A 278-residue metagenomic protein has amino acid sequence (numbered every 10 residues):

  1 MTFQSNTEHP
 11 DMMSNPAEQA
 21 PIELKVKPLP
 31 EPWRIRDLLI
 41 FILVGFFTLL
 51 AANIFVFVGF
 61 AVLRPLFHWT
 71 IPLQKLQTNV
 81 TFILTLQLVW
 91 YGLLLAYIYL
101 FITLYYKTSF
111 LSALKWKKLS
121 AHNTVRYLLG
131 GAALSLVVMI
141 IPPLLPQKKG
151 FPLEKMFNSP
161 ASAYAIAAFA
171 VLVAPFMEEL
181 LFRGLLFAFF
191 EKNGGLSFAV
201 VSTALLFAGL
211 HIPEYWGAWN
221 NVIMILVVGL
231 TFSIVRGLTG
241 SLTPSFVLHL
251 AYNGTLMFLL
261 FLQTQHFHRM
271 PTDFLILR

Functional and structural regions predicted by a protein language model:
M1-A113, M139, P143, M257-R278: N-terminal, membrane-interfacial amphipathic/helix-forming hydrophobic leader that caps and precedes the first
V26, A132-R278: Transmembrane helix-loop-helix hairpins at the membrane interface of multi-pass integral membrane proteins
P30-R34, P72-L76, K115-S120, L153-S162 (+1 more regions): Helix-boundary and loop/linker segments of multi-pass membrane transporters
L38, I42-I54, Q87-G92, A96 (+8 more regions): Alpha-helical transmembrane spans of integral membrane proteins, capturing the lipid-embedded, hydrophobic core of TM
I40, Q77-L84, H122, G194-S197 (+1 more regions): Membrane-water interface of alpha-helical transmembrane segments
L104-N123, K192-L206: Cytoplasmic juxtamembrane regions at transmembrane-helix boundaries
